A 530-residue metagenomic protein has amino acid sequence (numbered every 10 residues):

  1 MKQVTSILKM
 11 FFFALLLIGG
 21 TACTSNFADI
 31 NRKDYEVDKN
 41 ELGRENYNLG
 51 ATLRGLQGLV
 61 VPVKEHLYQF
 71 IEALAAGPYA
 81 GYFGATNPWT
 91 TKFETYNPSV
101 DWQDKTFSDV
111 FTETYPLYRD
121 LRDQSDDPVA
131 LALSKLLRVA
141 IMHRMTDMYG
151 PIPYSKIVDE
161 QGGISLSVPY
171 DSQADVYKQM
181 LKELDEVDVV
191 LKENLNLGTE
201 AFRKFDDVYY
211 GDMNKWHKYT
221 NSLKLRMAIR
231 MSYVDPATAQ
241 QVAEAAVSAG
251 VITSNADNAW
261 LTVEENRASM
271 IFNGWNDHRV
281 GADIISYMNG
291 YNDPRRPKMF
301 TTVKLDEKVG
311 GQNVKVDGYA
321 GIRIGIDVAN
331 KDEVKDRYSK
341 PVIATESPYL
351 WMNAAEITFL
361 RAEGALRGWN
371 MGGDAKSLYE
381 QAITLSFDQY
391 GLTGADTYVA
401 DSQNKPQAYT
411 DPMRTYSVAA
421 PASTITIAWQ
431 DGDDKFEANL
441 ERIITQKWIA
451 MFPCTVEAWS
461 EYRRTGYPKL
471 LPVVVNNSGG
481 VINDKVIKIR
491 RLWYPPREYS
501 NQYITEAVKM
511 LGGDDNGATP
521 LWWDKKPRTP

Functional and structural regions predicted by a protein language model:
M1-R32: Bacterial Sec-dependent N-terminal signal peptides
K2, L17-T21, E65-H66, L392 (+1 more regions): Intrinsically disordered or highly flexible coil/loop and linker segments, enriched in small and charged/polar residues
C23-D34, A85-F93, G150-V158, M270-I271 (+1 more regions): Short, compositionally biased low-complexity segments
C23-G81, D109, P116, D120 (+3 more regions): Membrane-proximal, proline-rich intrinsically disordered regions
G43, Y82-L137, I141-G394, G432-L440 (+1 more regions): Structured, solvent-exposed acidic/aromatic patches
E65-L74, P151-I152, A239-Q240, T455-S460: Beta-strand acidic-aromatic groove motif in beta-rich domains, primarily in extracellular
F387-P530: C-terminal functional modules
